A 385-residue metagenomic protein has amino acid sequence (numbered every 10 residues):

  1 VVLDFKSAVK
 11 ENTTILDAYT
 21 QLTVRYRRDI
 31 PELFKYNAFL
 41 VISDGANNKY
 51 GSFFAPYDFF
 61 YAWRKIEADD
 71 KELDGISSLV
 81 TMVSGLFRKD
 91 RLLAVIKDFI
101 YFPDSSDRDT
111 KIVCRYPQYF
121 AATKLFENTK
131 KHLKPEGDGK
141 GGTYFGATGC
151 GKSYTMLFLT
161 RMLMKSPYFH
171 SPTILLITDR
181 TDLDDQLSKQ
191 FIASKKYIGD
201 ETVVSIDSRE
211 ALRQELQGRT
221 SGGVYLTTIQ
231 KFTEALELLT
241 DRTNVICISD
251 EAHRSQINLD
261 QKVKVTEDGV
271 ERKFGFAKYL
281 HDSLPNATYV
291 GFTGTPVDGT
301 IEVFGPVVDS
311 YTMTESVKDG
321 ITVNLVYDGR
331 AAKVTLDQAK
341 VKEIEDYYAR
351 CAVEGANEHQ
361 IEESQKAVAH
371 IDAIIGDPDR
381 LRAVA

Functional and structural regions predicted by a protein language model:
V1-T178, D182, Q186-I198, T220 (+4 more regions): ATP-dependent helicase/translocase motor core
K10, L183, K231, R254-I257 (+1 more regions): Residues immediately C-terminal
V41-S43, Y225-T227, C247-I248, T288-T293: Structural recognition of the conserved hydrophobic beta-strand(s) that form the central parallel beta-sheet of P-loop
A147-T148, H253, F276-T300, G320: Conserved helicase ATPase motor motifs in RecA-like P-loop NTPase domains
T181, V203-R213, T228-E234: Conserved helicase motor
D207-Y225, L238-R242: Conserved motor-coupling elements within RecA-like helicase/translocase cores
T240-T288: SF2 helicase catalytic motif II
I301-A385: Interdomain helical connector at the RecA1-RecA2 junction of SF1/SF2 helicase-like NTPases
